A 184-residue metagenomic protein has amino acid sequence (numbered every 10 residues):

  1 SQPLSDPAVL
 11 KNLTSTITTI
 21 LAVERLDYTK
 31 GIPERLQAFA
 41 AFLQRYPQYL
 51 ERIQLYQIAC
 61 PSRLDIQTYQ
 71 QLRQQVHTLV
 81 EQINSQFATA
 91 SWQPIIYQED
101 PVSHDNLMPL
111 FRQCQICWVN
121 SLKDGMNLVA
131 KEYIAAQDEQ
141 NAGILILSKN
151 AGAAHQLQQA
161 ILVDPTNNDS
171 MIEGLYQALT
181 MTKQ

Functional and structural regions predicted by a protein language model:
S1-Q2, L107: Extended catalytic-interface subdomain
Q2-I20, P47-L50: Nucleotide-sugar donor-binding and catalytic loop/hinge architecture of NDP-sugar-dependent glycosyltransferases
L13-T29, L36, L55-Y56: Conserved donor-binding/catalytic core segment of Leloir-type glycosyltransferases
I32-Y49: Short hydrophobic signal-anchor/transmembrane segments that target glycosyltransferases and glycosylation machinery
F39-L43, V80, I134: A conserved amphipathic alpha-helix that caps or lines the catalytic cleft of carbohydrate- and lipid-modifying enzymes
Q44-Y56, R112, I116-Q184: Catalytic binding pocket for nucleotide-activated donors in carbohydrate/polymer assembly enzymes
A59-D105: Nucleotide-activated donor-binding/catalytic signature segment of Leloir-type glycosyltransferases, i.e., the conserved
S103-C114: Short acidic alpha-helix that forms the nucleotide-activated donor recognition element in Leloir-type transferases
